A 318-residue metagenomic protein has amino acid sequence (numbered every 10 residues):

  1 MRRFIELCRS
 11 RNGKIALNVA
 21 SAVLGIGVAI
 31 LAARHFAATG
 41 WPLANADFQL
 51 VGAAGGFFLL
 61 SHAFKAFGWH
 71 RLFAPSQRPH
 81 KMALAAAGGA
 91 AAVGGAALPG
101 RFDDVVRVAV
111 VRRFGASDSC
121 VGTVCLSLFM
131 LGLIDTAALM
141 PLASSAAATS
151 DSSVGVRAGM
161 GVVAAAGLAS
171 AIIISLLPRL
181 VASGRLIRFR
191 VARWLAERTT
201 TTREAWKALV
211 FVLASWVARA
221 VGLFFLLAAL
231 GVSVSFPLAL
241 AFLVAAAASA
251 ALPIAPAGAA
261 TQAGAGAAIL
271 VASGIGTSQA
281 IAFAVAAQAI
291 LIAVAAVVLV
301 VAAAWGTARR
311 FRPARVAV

Functional and structural regions predicted by a protein language model:
M1-A90, L139, S144-A251, T277-V318: Predominantly cytoplasmic-facing regulatory/coupling regions of multi-pass membrane proteins
A63-W69, L98-V108, T136, S249-A267: Transmembrane helix boundary and interhelical junction motifs in multipass membrane proteins
R71-S76, A96, R107-A116, L131 (+1 more regions): Helix-loop junctions at the membrane interface of multi-pass solute transporters
M82-A86, D104-V105, A116-G132, I275-A286: Membrane-interface alpha-helices at helix entry/exit sites of multi-pass transporters
A85-R113: Hydrophobic, aromatic-rich membrane-embedded alpha-helical segments
A92, L131-D135: Structural signature of transmembrane alpha-helices in multi-pass secondary transporters
G264-A280: Short, membrane-exposed interhelical loops at transmembrane-helix boundaries
